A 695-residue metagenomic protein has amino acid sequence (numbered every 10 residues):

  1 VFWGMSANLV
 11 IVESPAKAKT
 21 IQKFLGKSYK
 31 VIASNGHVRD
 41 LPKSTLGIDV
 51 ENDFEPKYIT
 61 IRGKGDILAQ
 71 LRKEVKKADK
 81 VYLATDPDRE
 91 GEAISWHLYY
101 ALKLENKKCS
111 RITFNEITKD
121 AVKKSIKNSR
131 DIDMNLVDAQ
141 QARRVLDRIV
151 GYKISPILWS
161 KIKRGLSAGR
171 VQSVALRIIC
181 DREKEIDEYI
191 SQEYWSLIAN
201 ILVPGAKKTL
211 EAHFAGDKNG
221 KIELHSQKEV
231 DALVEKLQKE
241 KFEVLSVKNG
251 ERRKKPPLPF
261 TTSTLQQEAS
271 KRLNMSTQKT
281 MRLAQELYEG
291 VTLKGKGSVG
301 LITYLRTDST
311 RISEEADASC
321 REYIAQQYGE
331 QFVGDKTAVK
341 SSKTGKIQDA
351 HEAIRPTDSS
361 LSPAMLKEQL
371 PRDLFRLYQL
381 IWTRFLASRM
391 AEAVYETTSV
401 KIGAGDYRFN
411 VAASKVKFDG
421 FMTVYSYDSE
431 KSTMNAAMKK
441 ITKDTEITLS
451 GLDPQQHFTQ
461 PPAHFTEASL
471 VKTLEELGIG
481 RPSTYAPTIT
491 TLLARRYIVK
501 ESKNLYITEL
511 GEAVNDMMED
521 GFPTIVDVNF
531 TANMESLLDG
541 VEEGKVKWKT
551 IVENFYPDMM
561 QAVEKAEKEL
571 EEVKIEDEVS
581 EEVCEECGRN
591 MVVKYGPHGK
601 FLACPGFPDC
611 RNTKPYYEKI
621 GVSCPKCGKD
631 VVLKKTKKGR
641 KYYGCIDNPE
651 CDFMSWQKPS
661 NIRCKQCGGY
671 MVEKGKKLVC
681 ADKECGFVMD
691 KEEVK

Functional and structural regions predicted by a protein language model:
F2-R144, G216, L224, D231 (+1 more regions): Intrinsically disordered, low-complexity regulatory segments
S6, D86-P87, K163-S167, N249-L258 (+2 more regions): Conserved short loop/turn motifs at secondary-structure junctions
S6-L9, T20, K27-Y29, S155 (+4 more regions): Basic, low-complexity terminal or inter-domain segments flanking catalytic cores
I59-V81, I178-I179, E268-A269, Q379-L386 (+3 more regions): Phosphate-interacting basic helix/loop segments used at nucleotide- and nucleic-acid interfaces
I117, A121-A199, G250: C-terminal or mid-to-C-terminal helical accessory/interaction module adjacent to the motor/catalytic core
R143-K153, V171, I201-V203, R252-T264 (+4 more regions): Core structural elements
G220-L258, T445: Metal- or metallocofactor-binding catalytic centers and their adjacent structured scaffolds across diverse enzyme
V244-V247, K255-A269, K296-L305, P461-T473: Short acidic, hydrophobic short linear motifs in intrinsically disordered regions
